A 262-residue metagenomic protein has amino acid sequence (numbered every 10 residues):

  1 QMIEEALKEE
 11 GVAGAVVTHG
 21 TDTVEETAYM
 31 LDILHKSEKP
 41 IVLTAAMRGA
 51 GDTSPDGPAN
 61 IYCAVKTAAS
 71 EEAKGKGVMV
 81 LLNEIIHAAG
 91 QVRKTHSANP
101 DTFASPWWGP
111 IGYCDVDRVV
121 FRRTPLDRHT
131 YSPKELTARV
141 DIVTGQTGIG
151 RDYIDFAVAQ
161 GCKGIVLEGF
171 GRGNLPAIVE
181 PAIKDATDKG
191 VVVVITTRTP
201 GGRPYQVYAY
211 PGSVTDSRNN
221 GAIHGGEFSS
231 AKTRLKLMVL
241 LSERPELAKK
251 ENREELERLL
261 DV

Functional and structural regions predicted by a protein language model:
Q1-E10: Short, well-structured alpha-helical segments in soluble
E9-V24, Q160-R172: Short acidic, glycine-rich surface-loop motifs adjacent to enzyme active sites
V17-K39, L175-K184: Short Gly/Thr/Asp-enriched flexible loops that form oxyanion-binding sites at enzyme active sites
T23, Y29-V42, G57-C63, K94-D101 (+1 more regions): A glycine- and small-aliphatic-rich helix-loop capping segment at beta-alpha/alpha-beta transitions that lines
A28-A59, K66-A69, T187-T197: Short, acidic/small-residue loops that bind anionic groups at enzyme active sites
L43-D115: Internal gly/pro-rich beta-alpha loop/helix module that stabilizes soluble enzyme cofactors or their anionic handles
A88-G173, L259-V262: Accessory alpha-helical/coil subdomains and C-terminal extensions that flank or cap enzyme catalytic cores
R172-V262: C-terminal non-catalytic interaction/assembly regions of soluble proteins
